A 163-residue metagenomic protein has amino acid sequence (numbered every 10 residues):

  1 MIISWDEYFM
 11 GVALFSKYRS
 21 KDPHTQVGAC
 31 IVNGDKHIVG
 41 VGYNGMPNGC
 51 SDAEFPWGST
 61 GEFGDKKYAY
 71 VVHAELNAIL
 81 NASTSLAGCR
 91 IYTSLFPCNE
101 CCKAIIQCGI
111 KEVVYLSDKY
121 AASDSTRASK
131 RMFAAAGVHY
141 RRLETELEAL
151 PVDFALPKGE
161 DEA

Functional and structural regions predicted by a protein language model:
M1-A163: Zinc-dependent deaminase catalytic domain
